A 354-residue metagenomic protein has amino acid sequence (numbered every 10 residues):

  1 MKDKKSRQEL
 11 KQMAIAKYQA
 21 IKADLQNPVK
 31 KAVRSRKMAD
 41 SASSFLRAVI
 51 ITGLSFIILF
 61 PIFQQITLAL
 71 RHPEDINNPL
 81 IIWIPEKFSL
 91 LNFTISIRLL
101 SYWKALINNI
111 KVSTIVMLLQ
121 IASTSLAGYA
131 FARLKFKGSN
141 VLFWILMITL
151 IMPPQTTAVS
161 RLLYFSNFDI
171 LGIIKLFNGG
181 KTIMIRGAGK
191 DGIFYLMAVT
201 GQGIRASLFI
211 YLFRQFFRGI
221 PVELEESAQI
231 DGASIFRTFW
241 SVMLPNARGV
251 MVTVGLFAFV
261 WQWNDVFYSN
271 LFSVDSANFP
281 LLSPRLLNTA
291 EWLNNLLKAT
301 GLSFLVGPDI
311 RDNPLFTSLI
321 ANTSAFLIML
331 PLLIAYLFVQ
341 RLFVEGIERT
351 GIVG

Functional and structural regions predicted by a protein language model:
M1-M38: Short, Lys/Arg-rich, polar N-terminal cytosolic tail immediately upstream of the first transmembrane signal-anchor
S43-G354: A structural signal for multi-pass alpha-helical bundles of membrane permease subunits that mediate small-molecule
